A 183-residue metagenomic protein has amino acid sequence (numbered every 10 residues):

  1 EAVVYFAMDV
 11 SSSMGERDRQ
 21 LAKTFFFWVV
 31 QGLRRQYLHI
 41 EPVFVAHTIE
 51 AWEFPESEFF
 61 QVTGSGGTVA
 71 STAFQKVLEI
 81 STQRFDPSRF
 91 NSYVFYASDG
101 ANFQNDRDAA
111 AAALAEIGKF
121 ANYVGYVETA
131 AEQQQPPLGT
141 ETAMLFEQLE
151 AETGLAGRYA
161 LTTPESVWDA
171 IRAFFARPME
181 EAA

Functional and structural regions predicted by a protein language model:
E1-A183: Acidic, glycine-rich A-domain
